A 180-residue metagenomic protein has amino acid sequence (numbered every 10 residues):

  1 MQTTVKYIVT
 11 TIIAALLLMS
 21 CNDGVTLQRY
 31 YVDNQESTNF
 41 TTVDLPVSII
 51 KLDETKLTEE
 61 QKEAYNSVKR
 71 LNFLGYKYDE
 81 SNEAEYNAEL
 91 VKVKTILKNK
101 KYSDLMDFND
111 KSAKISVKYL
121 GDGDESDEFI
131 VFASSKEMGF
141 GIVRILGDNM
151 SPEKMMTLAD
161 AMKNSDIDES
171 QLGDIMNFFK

Functional and structural regions predicted by a protein language model:
M1-V9: Bacterial N-terminal signal peptides that target proteins for export
L17-S20: C-terminal motif of bacterial Sec signal peptides marking the signal peptidase cleavage site
N22-V25: Bacterial signal peptide processing site
Q28-V93: Early exported N-terminus immediately downstream of N-terminal targeting peptides
T38-F40, V68, N99-S103, D110-S112 (+2 more regions): Extracytoplasmic
Y76-D124: Mid-length scaffold segments of soluble, non-membrane domains
D122-S151: A short, solvent-exposed beta-edge/loop patch
S151-K180: C-terminal partner/receptor-binding element of secreted or periplasmic proteins
